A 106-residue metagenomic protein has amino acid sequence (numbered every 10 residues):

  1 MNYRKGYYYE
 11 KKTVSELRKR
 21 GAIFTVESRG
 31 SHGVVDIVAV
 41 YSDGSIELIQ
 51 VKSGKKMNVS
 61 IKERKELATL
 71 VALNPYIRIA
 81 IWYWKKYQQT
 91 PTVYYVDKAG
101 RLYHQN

Functional and structural regions predicted by a protein language model:
M1-S28: Acidic-basic catalytic patches of nuclease active cores, encompassing PD-(D/E)XK and other metal-cofactor nuclease
L17, I37-A39, G44-K55: Conserved catalytic cores of phosphodiester-cleaving nucleases, focusing on short active-site segments
A22-I23, S45, I77: Short coil/turn segments at beta-strand junctions that form active-site/ligand-binding loops
V26-E27, Q50, I81-Y83: Structural signal for conserved beta-strand scaffold positions within catalytic alpha/beta enzyme cores
S31-V34: Short acidic/glycine-enriched loop/turn segments that link adjacent beta-strands
K55-E66: Active-site-adjacent loop/helix micro-motif of nuclease/hydrolase catalytic cores
T69-L70: A short, charged, amphipathic alpha-helix used as a generic interaction element across diverse proteins
L73-N106: Domain-level recognition of nuclease-like catalytic cores that cleave nucleotide substrates
